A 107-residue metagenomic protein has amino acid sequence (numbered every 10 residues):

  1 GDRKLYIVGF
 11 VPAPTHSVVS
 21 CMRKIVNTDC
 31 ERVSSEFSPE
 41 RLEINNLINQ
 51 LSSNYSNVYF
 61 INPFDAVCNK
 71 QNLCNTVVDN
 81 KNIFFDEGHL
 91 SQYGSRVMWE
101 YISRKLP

Functional and structural regions predicted by a protein language model:
G1-P107: Extracellular glycan-modifying ectodomains
